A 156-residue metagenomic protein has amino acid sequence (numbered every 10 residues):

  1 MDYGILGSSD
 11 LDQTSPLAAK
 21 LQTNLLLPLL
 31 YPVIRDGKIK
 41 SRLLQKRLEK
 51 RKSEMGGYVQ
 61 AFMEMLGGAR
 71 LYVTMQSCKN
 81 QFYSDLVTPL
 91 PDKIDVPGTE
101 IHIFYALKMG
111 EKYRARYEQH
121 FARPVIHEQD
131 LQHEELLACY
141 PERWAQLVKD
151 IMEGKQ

Functional and structural regions predicted by a protein language model:
D2, G98-E100, R123: A short helix->loop->beta-strand "cap" motif at the edges of active sites that frequently abuts
D2-I34: Flexible "cap/lid" loop of the alpha/beta hydrolase fold
G4-I5, H102-F104, H127: Hydrophobic/aromatic beta-strand patches that form the interior of the parallel beta-sheet core in alpha/beta enzyme
S15, R35-I94: Conserved alpha/beta-hydrolase catalytic His-Asp/Glu region
S15-K20, R114-R116, C139-P141: Short aromatic-enriched loop/helix-cap "lid" or pocket-rim segments at secondary-structure transitions that line
V73-Q119, L136: Conserved serine/cysteine hydrolase catalytic core
Q129-A145: Catalytic histidine-centered segment of alpha/beta-hydrolase-like enzymes
Q146-K155: C-terminal alpha-helix
